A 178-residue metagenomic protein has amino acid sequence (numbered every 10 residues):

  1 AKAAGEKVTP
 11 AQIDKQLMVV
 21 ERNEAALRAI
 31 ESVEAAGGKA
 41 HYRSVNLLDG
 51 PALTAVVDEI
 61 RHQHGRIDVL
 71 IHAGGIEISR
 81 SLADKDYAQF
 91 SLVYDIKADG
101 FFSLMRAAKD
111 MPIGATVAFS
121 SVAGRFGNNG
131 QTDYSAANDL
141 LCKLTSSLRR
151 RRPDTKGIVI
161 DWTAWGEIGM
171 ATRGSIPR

Functional and structural regions predicted by a protein language model:
A1-R178: 4′-phosphopantetheine-dependent carrier domains
